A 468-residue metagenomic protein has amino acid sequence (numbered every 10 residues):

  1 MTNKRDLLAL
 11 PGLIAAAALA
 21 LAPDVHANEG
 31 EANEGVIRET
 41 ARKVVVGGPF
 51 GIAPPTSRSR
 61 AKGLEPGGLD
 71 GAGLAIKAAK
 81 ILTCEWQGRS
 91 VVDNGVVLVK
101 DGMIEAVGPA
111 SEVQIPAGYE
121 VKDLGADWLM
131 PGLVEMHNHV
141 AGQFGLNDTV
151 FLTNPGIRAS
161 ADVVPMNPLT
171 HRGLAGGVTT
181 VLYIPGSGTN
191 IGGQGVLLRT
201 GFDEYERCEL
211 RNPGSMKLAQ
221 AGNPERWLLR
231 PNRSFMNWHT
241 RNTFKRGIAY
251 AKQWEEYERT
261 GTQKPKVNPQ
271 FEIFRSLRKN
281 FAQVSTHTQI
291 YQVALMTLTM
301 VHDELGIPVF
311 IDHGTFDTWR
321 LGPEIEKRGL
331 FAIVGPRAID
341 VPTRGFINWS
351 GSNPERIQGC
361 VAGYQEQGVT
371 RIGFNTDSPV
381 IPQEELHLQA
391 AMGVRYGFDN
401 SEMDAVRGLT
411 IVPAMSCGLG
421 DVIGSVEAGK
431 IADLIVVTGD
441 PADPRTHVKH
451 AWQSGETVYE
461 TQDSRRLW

Functional and structural regions predicted by a protein language model:
T2-I14: N-terminal secretory signal peptides and thylakoid transit peptides that target proteins across membranes
N28-G71: N-terminal pre-domain segments of enzymes
G35, R158-A159, E258-E355, D399 (+3 more regions): Active-site core of metal-dependent hydrolases
P55-S59, P66-A72, I81, W86-M130: Histidine-rich, glycine-flanked metal-binding segment
L64-E65, G145, T153-I157, Q283 (+5 more regions): His/Asp/Glu-enriched, well-ordered alpha-helical/loop segment that forms or immediately abuts the divalent-metal
A72-I76, Q114-S160, A175: Replace "His-x-His-based motif
A79, V97, G102, A126 (+10 more regions): Divalent metal-coordination and catalytic microenvironments
L174-P308: Polyanionic/metal-chelating signatures
